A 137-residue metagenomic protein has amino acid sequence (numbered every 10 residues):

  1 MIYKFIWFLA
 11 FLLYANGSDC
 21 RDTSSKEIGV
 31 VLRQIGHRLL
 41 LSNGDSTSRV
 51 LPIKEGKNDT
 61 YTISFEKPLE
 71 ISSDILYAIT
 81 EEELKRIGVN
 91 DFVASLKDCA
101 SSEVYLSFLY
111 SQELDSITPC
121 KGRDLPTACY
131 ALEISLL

Functional and structural regions predicted by a protein language model:
M1-L32: Bacterial Sec-dependent N-terminal signal peptides
I6-G17, S64, P68, F108-E113 (+1 more regions): Generic signature of intrinsically disordered, low-complexity segments enriched in small/polar residues
Y14-G17, R21, D45, N58 (+2 more regions): Generic, low-specificity signal for short hydrophobic/alpha-helical stretches with a mild N-terminal bias, encompassing
D19-D22, K67, K121: A general structural-boundary detector
S25-F108: Membrane-proximal low-complexity regions enriched in glycine and acidic/polar residues
V93-S95, C99-L137: Extracytoplasmic
